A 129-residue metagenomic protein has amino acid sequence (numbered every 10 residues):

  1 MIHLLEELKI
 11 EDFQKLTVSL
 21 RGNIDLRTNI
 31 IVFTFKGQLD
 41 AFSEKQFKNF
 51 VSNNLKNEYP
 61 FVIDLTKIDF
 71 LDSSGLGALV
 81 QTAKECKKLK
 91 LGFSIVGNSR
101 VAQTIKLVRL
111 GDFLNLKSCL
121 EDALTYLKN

Functional and structural regions predicted by a protein language model:
M1-F13: N-terminal leader/presequence segments that are low-structure and precede the mature protein or first folded domain
L4-L5, N23, F70: Intrinsically disordered, low-complexity regulatory regions of eukaryotic regulatory proteins
E6, V18-S19, L26, F33 (+4 more regions): Generic signal for short, ordered secondary-structure residues within or immediately flanking folded domains
E11-N49: STAS-typified acidic loop motif
A41-L114: Amphipathic alpha-helical interaction surfaces in cytosolic regulatory modules
N115-D122: Short acidic-hydrophobic, aromatic-tinged amphipathic segments that line or gate anion-handling sites
L127-N129: A short, charged, amphipathic alpha-helix used as a generic interaction element across diverse proteins
